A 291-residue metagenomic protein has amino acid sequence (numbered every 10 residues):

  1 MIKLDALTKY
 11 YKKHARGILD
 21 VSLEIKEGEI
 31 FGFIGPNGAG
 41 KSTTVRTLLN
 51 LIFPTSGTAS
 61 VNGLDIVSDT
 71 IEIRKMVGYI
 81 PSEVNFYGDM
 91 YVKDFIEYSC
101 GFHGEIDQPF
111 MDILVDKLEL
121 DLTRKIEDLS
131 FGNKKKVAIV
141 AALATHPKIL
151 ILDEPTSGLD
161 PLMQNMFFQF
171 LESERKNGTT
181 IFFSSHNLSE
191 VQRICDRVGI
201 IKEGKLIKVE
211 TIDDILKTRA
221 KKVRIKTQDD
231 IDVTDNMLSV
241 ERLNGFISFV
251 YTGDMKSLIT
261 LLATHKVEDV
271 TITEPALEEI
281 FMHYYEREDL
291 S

Functional and structural regions predicted by a protein language model:
M1-L4, T8-D20, E27, T70: A short, flexible loop at the N-terminus of ABC-type nucleotide-binding domains that lies
K12, Q108-D128: Conserved ABC nucleotide-binding domain
G57-S68, E72-I73: Conserved ABC transporter NBD signature motif
I139: Hydrophobic anchor residue at the start of the ABC signature
A144-K148: A short, proline-enriched helix->beta-strand linker immediately N-terminal to the Walker B motif in ABC-type P-loop
L150-E154, L159: Catalytic Walker B motif of ABC-type/P-loop ATPase nucleotide-binding domains
F167-T252: ABC transporter nucleotide-binding domain
K221-S291: Short, charged/small-residue-rich alpha-helical element at the C-terminal edge of ABC transporter nucleotide-binding
